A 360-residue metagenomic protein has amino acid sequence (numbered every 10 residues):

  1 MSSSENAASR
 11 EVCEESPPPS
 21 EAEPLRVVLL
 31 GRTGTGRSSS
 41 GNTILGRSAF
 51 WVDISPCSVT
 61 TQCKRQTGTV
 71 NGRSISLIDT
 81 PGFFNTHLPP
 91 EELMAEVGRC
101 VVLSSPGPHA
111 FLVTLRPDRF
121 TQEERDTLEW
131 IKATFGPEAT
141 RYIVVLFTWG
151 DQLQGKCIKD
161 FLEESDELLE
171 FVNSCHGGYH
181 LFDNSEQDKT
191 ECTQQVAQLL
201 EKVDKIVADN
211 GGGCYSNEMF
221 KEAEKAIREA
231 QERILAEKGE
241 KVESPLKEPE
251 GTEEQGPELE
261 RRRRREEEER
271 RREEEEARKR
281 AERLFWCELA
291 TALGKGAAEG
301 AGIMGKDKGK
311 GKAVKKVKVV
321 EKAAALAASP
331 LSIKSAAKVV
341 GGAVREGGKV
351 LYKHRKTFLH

Functional and structural regions predicted by a protein language model:
M1-T69, I75-L77, T86-E92, E123-R141 (+1 more regions): C-terminal non-catalytic interaction/localization modules
K64-G68, E96-L103: Conserved alpha-helical scaffold flanking the Walker A/P-loop in AAA+ ATPase domains
T80, W149: Walker B catalytic acidic pair
D118-Q122: Acidic, metal-coordinating catalytic cores used for nucleic-acid/nucleotide bond scission and strand-transfer chemistry
I143-T148: Conserved phosphate-donor/acceptor-positioning beta-strand/loop module used by diverse small-molecule
